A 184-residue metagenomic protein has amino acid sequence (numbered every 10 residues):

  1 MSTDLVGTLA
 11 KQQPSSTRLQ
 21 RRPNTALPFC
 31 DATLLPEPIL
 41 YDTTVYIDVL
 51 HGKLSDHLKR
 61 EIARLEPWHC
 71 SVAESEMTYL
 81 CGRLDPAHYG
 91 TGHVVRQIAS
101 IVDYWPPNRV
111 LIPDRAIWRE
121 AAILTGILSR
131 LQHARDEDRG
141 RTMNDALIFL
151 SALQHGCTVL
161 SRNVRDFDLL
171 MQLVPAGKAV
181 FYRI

Functional and structural regions predicted by a protein language model:
M1-E76, L80-A99: Short, well-structured N-terminal submotif of metal-dependent ribonuclease cores
M1-T33, F149-I184: Acidic, PIN/NYN-like endoribonuclease modules and their adjacent C-terminal/linker elements
S2-A10, R18-L19, N24, Y79-L84 (+1 more regions): Active-site neighborhoods of divalent-metal-dependent phosphate/nucleic-acid chemistry enzymes
V45-Y46, I117, I148, R165-F167: Alpha-helix capping/helix-boundary segments
P67, V110-L111, K178-R183: Conserved beta-strand scaffold positions in the cores of enzyme catalytic domains, especially in NTP/NDP-utilizing
E76, E120, L169: Phosphate- and divalent-cation-binding pockets in alpha/beta enzyme and binding domains that engage nucleotide-derived
D85-Y89, L128-S129, G177-A179: Short, hinge-like loop/turn segments at secondary-structure boundaries
Q97-P107: Short, flexible, basic/aromatic active-site loop/helix in glycosyltransferases
